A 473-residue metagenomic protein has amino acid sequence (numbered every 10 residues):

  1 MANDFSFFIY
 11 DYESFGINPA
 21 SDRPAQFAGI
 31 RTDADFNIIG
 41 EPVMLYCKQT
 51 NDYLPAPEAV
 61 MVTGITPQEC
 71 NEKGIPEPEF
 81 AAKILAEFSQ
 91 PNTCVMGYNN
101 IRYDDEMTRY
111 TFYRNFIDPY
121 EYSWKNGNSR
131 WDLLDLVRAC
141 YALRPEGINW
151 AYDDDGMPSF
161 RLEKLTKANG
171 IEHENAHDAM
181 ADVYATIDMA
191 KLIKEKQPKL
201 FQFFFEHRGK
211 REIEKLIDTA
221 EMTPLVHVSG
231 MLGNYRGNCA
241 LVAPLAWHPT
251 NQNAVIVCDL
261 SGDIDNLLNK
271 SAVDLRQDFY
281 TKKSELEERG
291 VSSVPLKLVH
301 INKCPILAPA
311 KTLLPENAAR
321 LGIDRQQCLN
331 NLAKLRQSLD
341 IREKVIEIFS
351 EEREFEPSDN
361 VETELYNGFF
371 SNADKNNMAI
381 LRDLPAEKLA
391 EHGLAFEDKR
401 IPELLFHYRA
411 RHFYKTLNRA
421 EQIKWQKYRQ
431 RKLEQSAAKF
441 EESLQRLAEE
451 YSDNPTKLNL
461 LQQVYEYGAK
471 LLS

Functional and structural regions predicted by a protein language model:
M1-S6: N-terminal accessory regions of nucleic-acid-interacting proteins
I9-D11, D259: Short hydrophobic beta-strand that contains or immediately precedes a catalytic carboxylate
E13-A20: Short acidic, Gly/Ser-rich segments with clustered Asp/Glu that frequently serve as metal-coordination loops in enzyme
D22-A25, R31-T32, N37-I65, F88-P198 (+2 more regions): Metal-dependent phosphoesterase core characteristic of DEDDh/y 3'-5' exonuclease domains
T63-F80, E87: Metal-dependent phosphoesterase signature
E195, E206-L286: Acidic catalytic cores of enzymes that act on phosphate-bearing nucleotides/polynucleotides
P249-W425: Long, charge-rich C-terminal accessory regions
E421-S473: C-terminal non-catalytic accessory extensions
